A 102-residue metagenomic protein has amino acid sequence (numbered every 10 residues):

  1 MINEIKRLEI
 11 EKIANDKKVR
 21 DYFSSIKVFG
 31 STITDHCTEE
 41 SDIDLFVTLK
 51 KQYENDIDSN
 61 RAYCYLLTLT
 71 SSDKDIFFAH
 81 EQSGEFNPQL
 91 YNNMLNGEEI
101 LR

Functional and structural regions predicted by a protein language model:
M1-K27, I33-E40, L49-R102: Catalytic core of pol beta-like nucleotidyltransferases
D44-F46: Short, well-ordered beta-strand segments
